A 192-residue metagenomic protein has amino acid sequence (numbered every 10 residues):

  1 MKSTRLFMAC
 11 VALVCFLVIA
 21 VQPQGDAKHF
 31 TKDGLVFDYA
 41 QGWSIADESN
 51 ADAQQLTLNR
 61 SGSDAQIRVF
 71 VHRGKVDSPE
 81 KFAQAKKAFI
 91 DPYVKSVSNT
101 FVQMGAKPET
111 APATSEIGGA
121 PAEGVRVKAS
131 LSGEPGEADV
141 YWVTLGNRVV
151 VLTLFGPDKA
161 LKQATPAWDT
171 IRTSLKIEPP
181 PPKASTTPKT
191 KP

Functional and structural regions predicted by a protein language model:
M1-L6: Positively charged n-region of N-terminal signal peptides that target proteins for export
A9-V18: Bacterial N-terminal signal peptides
Q24-A53: N-terminal "mature-domain start" segment
G34, E80-D91, D158-D169: Soluble non-cytosolic domains of exported or imported proteins
F37, Q41, D91, K95 (+2 more regions): Solvent-exposed, polar/charged alpha-helical surfaces in well-ordered, non-transmembrane soluble domains, broadly
A40-G42, F70-H72, T153-F155: Active-site-proximal beta-strand/loop segments in catalytic clefts of secreted hydrolases
S49-A138, T144: Conserved polar/disulfide-associated segments of primarily extracytoplasmic proteins
R148-P192: Surface-exposed amphipathic alpha-helical segments
